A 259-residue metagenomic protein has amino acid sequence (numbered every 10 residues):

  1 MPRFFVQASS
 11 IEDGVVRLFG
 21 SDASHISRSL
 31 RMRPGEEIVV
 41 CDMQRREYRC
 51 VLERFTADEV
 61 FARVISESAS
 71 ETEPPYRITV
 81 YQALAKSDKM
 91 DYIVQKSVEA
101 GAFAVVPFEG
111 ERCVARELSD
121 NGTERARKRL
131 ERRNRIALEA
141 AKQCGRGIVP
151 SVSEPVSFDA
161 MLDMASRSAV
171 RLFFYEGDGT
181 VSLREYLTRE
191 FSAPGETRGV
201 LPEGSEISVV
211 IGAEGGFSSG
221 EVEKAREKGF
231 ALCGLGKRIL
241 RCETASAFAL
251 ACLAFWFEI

Functional and structural regions predicted by a protein language model:
M1-A69, D120-T123, R198: N-terminal positively charged helical leader segments and presequences
G35, S97, A137, A225 (+1 more regions): Residue-level signal for inorganic ion chemistry
I38, R63, T72-Y81, P202: Mobile, glycine- and charge-enriched loop segments and immediately flanking short secondary-structure elements within
E71-F173: RNA substrate-binding interface of SAM-dependent RNA methyltransferases
S119, T188-S205: Intrinsically disordered, low-complexity terminal tails and inter-domain linkers enriched for S/T/G/P/D/E
Y175-D178, L183-R189, V209-E214, A231-C233 (+1 more regions): Catalytic beta-strand/loop module used to bind and position nucleotide/cofactor moieties in cofactor-attachment
G204-K224: A C-terminal functional module that forms or caps the active site or interfaces directly with catalytic machinery
F217-I259: Structured adenosyl-cofactor binding patch, chiefly the S-adenosyl-L-methionine
